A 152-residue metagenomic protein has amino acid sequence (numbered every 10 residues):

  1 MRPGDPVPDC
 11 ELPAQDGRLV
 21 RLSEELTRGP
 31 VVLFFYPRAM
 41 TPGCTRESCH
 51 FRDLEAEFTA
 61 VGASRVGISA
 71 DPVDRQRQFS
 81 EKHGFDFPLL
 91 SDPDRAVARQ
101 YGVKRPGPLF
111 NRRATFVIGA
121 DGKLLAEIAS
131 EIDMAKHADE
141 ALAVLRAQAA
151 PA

Functional and structural regions predicted by a protein language model:
M1-A152: Chalcogenol-based redox active-site neighborhoods
